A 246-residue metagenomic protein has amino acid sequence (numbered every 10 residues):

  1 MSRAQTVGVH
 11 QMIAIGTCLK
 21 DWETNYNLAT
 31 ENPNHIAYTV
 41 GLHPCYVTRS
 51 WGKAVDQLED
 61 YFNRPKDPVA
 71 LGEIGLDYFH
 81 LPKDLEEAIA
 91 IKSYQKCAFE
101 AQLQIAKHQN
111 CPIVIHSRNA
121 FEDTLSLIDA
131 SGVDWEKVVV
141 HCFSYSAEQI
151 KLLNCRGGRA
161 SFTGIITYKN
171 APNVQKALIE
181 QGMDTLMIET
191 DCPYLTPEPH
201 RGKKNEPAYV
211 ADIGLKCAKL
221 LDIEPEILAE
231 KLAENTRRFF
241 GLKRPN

Functional and structural regions predicted by a protein language model:
M1-N246: Mid-domain alpha/beta scaffold segments of enzyme catalytic cores
